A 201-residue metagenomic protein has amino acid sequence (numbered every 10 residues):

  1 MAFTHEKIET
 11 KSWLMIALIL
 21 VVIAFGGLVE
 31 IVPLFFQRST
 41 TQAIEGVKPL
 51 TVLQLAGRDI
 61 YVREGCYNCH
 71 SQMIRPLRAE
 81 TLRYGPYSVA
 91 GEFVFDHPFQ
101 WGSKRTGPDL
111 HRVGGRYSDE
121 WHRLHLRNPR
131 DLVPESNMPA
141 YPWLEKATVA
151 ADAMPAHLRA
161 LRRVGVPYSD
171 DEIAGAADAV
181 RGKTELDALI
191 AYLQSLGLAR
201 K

Functional and structural regions predicted by a protein language model:
M1-L50, V164-S169, I190-K201: Post-cleavage N-terminal segment of exported redox proteins
M15-A24, L82-L186, R200: Electron-transfer interface patches adjacent to heme c in soluble/periplasmic c-type cytochromes and di-/multiheme
G27-L34, S71-M73, R78-R83, N137-M138 (+1 more regions): Short, solvent-exposed loop/turn and secondary-structure capping segments
V29, L55-R58, H111, R123: Short, well-ordered alpha-helical packing segments
L34-G46, V52-L55, S71, Y87-F93 (+1 more regions): Sequence context of c-type cytochrome heme-c attachment sites
R38-V62, I74-T81, T106-P108, A176-A179 (+1 more regions): Electrostatic cytochrome c docking/interface patches
G57, R63-Q72, L189, L193: The canonical Cys-X-X-Cys-His
Y61, H125-P129, A191-L196: Bilobed periplasmic-binding protein/Venus flytrap-like ligand-binding cleft at the lobe interface of extracytoplasmic
